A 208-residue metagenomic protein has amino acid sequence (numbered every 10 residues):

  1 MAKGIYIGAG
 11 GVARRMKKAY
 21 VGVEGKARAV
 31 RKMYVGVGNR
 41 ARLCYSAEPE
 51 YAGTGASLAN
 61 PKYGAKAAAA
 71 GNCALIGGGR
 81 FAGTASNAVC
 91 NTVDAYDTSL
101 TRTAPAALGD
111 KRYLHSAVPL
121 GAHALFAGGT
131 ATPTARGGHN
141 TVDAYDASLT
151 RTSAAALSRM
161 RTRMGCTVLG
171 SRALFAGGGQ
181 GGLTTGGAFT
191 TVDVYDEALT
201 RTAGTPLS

Functional and structural regions predicted by a protein language model:
A2-R14, V21, R28, V35-S208: Kelch-like beta-propeller repeat domains
